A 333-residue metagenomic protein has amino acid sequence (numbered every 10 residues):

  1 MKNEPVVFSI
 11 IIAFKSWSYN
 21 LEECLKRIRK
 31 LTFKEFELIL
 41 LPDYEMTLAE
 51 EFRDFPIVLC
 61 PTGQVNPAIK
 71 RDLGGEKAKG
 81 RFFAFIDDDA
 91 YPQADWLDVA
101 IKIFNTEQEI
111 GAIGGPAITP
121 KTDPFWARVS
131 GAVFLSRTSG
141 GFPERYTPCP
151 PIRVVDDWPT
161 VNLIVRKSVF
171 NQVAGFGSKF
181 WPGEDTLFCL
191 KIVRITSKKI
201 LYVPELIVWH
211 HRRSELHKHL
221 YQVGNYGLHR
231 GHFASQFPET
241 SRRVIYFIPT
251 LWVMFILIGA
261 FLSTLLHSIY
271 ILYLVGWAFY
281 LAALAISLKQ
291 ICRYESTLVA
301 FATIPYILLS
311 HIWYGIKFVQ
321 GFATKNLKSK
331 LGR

Functional and structural regions predicted by a protein language model:
K26-E35: Short, acidic, metal-binding catalytic loop of nucleotide-sugar glycosyltransferases
P61-A78, V99: Glycine-rich, basic loop-to-helix element that forms the pyrophosphate-binding segment of sugar-nucleotide handling
F83: Short aromatic/hydrophobic "clamp" motif used to bind/position activated sugar donors
D95-R128, A132, K198: Conserved donor NDP-sugar-binding/catalytic core segment of glycosyltransferases
T119, S136, G140-I164, S168 (+5 more regions): A recurrent flexible, glycine/aromatic-enriched loop bordering the glycosyltransferase active site that acts as
N171, G177-S241: Catalytic donor/gating beta->alpha subdomain of glycosyltransferases that bind UDP-sugars
L216-Y273, C292-L298, L331-R333: Basic/Trp-rich segment in TM-proximal cytosolic loops or flexible interdomain/linker regions
L251-L327: Membrane-embedded multi-pass helical conduit in multi-pass membrane proteins, especially envelope-biosynthetic
